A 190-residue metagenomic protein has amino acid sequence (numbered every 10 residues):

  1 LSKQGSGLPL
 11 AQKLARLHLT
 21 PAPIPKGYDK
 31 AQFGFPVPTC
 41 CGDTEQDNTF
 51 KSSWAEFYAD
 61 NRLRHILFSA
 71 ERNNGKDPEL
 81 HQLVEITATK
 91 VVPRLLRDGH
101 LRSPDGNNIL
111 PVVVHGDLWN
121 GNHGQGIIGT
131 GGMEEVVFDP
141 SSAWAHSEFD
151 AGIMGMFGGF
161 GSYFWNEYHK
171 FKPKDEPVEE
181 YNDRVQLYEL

Functional and structural regions predicted by a protein language model:
L1-E56: ATP-binding pocket architecture of kinase catalytic cores
S2-K3, I24, L63, W119-G121 (+1 more regions): Short, solvent-exposed loop/turn segments at secondary-structure junctions
P9-R16, I86, K90, Y163 (+1 more regions): Alpha-helical elements of Rossmann-like donor-binding domains used by nucleotide-donor carbohydrate transfer enzymes
H18-Y28, A70, L95, G99 (+1 more regions): A general structural signal marking secondary-structure boundaries and capping sites
P36-R97: Active-site catalytic-loop/activation-segment of kinase and kinase-like phosphoryl-transfer enzymes
F50, W54-A59, F68, N107-V113 (+1 more regions): Active-site Asp-x-Gly
D77-N107, P111, H115, G124-I127: Short, intrinsically disordered, low-complexity segments enriched in Ser/Thr and Pro
E189: Cytochrome P450 catalytic-core helices
